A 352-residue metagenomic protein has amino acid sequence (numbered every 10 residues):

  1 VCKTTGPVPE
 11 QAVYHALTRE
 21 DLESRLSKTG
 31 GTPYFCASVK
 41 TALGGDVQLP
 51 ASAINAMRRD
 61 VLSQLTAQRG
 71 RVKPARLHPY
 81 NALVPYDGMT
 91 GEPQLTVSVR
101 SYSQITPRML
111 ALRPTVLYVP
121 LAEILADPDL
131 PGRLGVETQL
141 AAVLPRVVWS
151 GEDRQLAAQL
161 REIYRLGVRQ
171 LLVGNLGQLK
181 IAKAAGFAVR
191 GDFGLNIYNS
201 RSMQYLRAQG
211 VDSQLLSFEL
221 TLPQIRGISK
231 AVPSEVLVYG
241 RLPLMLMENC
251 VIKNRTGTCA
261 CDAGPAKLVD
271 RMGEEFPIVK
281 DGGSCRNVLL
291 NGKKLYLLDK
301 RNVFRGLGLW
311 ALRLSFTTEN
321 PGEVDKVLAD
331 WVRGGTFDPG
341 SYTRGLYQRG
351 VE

Functional and structural regions predicted by a protein language model:
V1-Y205, Q209-E352: Active-site pocket-lining/capping segments in soluble small-molecule metabolic enzymes
